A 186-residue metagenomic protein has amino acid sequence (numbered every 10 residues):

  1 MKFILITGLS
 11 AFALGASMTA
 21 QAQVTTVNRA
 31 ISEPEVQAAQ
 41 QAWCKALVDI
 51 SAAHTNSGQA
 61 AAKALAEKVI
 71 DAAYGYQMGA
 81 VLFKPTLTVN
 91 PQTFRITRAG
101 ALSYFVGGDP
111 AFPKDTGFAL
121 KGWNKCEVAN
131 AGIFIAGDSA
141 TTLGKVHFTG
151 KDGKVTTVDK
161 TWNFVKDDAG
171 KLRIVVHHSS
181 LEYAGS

Functional and structural regions predicted by a protein language model:
M1-A22: Gram-negative bacterial Sec-dependent N-terminal signal peptides
Q21-A73: Short, low-complexity N-terminal intrinsically disordered segments enriched in polar/charged residues
A22-P34, D49, G108-K114, N124-C126 (+2 more regions): Mature soluble domains of exported/periplasmic/lumenal proteins and thiol-rich metal-chelating peptides
Q23, I135-L143, D152-G185: Short beta-strand edge/turn micro-motifs at domain boundaries
L47-I50, V146-F148, H178: Short beta-strand segments enriched in hydrophobic/aromatic residues within well-folded beta-rich domains
S57-N130: A solvent-exposed, acidic/Ser-Thr-rich amphipathic alpha-helical stretch
D109-K160: Acidic, glycine-rich flexible loop segments
